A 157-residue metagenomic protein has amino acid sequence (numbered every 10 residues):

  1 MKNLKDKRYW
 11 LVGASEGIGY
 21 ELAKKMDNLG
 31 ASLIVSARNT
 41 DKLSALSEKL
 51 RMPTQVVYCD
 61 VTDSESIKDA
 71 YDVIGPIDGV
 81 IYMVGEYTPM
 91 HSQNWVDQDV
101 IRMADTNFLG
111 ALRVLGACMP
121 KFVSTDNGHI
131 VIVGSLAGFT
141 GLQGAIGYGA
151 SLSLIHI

Functional and structural regions predicted by a protein language model:
S15-E16: Conserved glycine-rich cofactor-binding loop
V84-P89: Conserved NAD(P)H cofactor-binding loop of Rossmann-fold oxidoreductase domains
H91-A104: Substrate-binding pocket helix/loop in short-chain dehydrogenase/reductase
Q93, T140-I146: Active-site loop immediately N-terminal to the catalytic Tyr-X3-Lys motif of short-chain dehydrogenase/reductase
L115, S151: Active-site helix of classical SDR
S135: Residue(s) in the substrate-gating loop at a strand-loop-helix junction that position the organic substrate next
H156-I157: Conserved small/polar residues in nucleotide/adenosyl-binding loops
